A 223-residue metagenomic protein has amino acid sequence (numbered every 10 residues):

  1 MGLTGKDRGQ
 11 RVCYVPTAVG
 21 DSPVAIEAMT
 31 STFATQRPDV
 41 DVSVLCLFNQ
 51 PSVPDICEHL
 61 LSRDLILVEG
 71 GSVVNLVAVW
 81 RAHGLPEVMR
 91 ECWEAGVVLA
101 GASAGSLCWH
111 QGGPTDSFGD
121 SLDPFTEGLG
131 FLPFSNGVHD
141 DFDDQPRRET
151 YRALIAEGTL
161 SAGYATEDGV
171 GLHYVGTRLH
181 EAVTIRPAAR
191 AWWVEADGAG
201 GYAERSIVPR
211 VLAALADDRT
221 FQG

Functional and structural regions predicted by a protein language model:
M1-R8, Y14-T35, L65, G113-T115 (+1 more regions): C-terminal and late-domain segments of enzyme folds
Q10-R11, V97: Residue-level recognition of the N-termini of beta-strands and the immediately preceding loop/turn
C13-Y14, V19-N75, V79: Portal/gating segments that form or line small-molecule/metal binding sites
V40-V42, L99, A191: Hydrophobic anchor at the start of a short beta-strand that flanks the dinucleotide cofactor-binding loop
V44-L45, L67-V68, L99-A102, G163-T166: General beta-strand structural signal in soluble alpha/beta enzymes
E69, N75-Q145: Class I SAM-dependent methyltransferase SAM-binding "motif I" and its flanking Rossmann-like core
G71, A104-G105, V170, T177: Alpha-helix/helix-capping structural signal
